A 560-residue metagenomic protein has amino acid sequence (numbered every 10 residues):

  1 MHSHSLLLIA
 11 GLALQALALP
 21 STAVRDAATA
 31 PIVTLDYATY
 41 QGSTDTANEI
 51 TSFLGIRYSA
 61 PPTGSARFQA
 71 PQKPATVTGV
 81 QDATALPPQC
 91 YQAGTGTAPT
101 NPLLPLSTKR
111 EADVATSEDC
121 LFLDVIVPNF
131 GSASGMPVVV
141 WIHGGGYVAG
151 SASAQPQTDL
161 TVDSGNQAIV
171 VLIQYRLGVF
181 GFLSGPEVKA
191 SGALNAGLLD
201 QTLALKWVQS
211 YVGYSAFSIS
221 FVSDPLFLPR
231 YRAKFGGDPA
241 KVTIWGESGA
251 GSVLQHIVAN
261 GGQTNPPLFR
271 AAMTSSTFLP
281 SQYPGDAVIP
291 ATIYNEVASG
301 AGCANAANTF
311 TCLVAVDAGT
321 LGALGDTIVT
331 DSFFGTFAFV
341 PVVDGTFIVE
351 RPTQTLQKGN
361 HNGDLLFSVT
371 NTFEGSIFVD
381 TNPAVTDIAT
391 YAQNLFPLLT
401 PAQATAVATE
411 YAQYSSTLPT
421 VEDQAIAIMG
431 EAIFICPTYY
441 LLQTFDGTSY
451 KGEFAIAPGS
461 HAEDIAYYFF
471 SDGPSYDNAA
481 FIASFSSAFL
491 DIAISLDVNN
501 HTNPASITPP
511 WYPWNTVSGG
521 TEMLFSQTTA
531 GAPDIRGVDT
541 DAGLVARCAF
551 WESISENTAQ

Functional and structural regions predicted by a protein language model:
S3-A13, L19-S21, G55, G94-T97 (+5 more regions): Serine-hydrolase-like catalytic core of hydrolytic proteins
L17-G131, G319, L324, I554-A559: Catalytic-loop region of hydrolases
Y58, L313, I465-Y467: Bulky hydrophobic/aromatic "packing anchor" residues in well-ordered structure
T78-Q89, A93-T95, A291-S332: Accessory cap/linker subdomain of secreted extracellular hydrolases
D82-K109, D163, S184-N195, L199 (+11 more regions): Conserved active-site regions of diverse hydrolases
V212, R232, G261, A301 (+6 more regions): Sec/Tat-exported extracytoplasmic proteins
T320-F481, A488: Substrate-gating cap/lid region and adjacent catalytic-acid/histidine neighborhood within extracellular/lumenal
A427, I433-Q560: Mobile gating loops/cap/lid regions near enzyme active sites that modulate substrate access
